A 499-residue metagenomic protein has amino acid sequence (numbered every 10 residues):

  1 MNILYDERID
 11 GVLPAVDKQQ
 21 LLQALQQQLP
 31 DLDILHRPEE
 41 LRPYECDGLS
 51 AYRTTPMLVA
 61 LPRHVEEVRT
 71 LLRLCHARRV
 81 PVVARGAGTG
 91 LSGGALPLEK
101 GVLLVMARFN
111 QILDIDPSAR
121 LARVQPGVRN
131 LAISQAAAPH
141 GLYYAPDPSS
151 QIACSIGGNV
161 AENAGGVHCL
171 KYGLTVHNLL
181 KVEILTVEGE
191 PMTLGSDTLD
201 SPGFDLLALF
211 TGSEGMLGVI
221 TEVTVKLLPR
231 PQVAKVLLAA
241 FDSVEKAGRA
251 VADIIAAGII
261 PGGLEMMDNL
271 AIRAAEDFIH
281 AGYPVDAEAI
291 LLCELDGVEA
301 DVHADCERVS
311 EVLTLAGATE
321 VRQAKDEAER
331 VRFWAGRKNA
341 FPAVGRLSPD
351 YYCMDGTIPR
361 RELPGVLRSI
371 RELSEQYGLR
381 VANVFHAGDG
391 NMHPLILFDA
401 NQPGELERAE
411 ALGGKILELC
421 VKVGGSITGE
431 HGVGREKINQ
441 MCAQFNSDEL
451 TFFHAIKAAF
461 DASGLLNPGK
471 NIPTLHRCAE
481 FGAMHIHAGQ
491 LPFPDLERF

Functional and structural regions predicted by a protein language model:
M1-R73, G90-R120, S149, N269-H280 (+4 more regions): N-terminal flexible segment immediately upstream of the FAD-binding catalytic core in FAD-dependent oxidoreductases
P30-D31, V421-V433, A458, A462-G469: Alpha-helix capping/hinge segments and adjacent helical runs
L35-E45, V225-P229, K235-L412, L419 (+3 more regions): C-terminal substrate-recognition/cap domain of FAD-linked oxidoreductases
S92-N110, A138-L142, G165-V176, V223-P229 (+3 more regions): A glycine- and small-aliphatic-rich helix-loop capping segment at beta-alpha/alpha-beta transitions that lines
Q111-E265, L466, G482-F499: FAD-binding subdomain of flavoenzyme oxidoreductases
N439-F499: Activity-critical C-terminal alpha-helical subdomain
